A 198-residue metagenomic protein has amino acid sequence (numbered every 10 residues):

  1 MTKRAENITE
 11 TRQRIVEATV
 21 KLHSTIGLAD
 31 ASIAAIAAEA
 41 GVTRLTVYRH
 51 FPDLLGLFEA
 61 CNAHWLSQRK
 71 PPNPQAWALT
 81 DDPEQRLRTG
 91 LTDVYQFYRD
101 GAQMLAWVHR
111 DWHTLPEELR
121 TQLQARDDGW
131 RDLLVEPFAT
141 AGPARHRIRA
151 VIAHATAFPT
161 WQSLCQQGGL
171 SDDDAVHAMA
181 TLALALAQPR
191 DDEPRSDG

Functional and structural regions predicted by a protein language model:
M1-V42, H50, L55-G56: Basic, helix-initiating cap at the start of DNA-binding domains
H23, G56-W65, L119-Q122: Alpha-helical DNA-contacting segments of helix-turn-helix folds
I33, N62-K70: Short, basic, alpha-helical segments at the C-terminal edge of helix-turn-helix-like DNA-binding modules
L45: Key DNA-contact positions within bacterial/archaeal DNA-binding proteins
H50-F51, A60, A178: Residues in the recognition helix of alpha-helical DNA-binding motifs
A60, P71-D100: Hydrophobic alpha-helical connector segments
K70, Q96-W107, L115-A150, H177-Q188: Amphipathic alpha-helical packing segments from all-alpha helical-bundle domains
F138-L182, R190-G198: Hydrophobic/aromatic-rich alpha-helical bundle segments in the mid-to-C-terminal region
